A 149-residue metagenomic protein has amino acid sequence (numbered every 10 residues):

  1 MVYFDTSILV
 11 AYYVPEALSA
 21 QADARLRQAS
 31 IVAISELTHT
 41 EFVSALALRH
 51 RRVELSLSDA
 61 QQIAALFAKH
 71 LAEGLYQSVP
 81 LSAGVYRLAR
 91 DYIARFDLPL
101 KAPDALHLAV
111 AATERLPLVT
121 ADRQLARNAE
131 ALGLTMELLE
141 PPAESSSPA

Functional and structural regions predicted by a protein language model:
M1, G84-R87, L108, A112-A149: Acidic, PIN/NYN-like endoribonuclease modules and their adjacent C-terminal/linker elements
M1-T38, R49-A64, L132, P142-P148: Short, well-structured N-terminal submotif of metal-dependent ribonuclease cores
T6, D104-A105, D122: Conserved glycosyltransferase catalytic-site signature
A29-V32, Q77, A112-L118: Short active-site oxyanion
I34, P80, A102, V119-T120: Short beta-strand scaffold positions
H39, A68-F96: Acidic catalytic patch
